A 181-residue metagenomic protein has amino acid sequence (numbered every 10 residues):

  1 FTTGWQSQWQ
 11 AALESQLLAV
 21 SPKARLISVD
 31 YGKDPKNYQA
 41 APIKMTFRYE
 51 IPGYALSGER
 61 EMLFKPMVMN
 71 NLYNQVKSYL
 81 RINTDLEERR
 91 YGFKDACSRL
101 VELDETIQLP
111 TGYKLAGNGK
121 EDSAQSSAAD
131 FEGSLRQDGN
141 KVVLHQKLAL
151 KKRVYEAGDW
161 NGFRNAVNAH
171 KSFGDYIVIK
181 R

Functional and structural regions predicted by a protein language model:
F1-R181: A sensor for short, sequence-defined functional sites
